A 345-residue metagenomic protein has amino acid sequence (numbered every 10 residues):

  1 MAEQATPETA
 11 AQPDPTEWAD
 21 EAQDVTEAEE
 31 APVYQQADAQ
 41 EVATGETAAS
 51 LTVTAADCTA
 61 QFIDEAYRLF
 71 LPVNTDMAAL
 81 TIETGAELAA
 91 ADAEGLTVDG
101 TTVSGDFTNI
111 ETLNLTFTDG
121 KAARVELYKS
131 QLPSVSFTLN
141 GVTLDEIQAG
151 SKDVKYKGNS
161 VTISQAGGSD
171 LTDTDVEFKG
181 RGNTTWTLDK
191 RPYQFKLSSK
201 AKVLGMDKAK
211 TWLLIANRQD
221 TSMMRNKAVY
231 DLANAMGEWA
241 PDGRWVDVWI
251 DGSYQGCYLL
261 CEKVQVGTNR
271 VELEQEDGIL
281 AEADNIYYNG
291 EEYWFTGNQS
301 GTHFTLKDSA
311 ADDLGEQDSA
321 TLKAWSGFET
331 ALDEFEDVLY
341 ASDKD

Functional and structural regions predicted by a protein language model:
M1-T9: Gram-positive cell-envelope targeting signals
A2-E3, T16-D345: Phosphate/dinucleotide-binding and metal-coordinating scaffold of catalytic cores in nucleotide-dependent enzymes
E8-A11, A28: Serine/threonine-rich, low-complexity intrinsically disordered segments
